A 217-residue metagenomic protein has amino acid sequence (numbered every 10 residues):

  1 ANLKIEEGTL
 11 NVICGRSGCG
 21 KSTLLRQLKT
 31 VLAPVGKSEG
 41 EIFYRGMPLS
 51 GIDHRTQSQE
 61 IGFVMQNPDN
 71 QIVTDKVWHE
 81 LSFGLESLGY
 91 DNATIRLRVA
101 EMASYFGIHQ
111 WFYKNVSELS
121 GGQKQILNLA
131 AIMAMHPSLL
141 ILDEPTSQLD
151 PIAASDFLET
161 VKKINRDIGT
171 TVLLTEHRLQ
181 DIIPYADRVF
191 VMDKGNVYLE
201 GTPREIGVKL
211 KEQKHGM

Functional and structural regions predicted by a protein language model:
K37-M47: Conserved ABC transporter NBD signature motif
A93-W111: Conserved ABC ATPase "signature" region
N115-L119: Conserved ABC ATPase signature
H136: Conserved catalytic motifs of ABC-family nucleotide-binding domains
L140-D143: Catalytic Walker B motif of ABC-type/P-loop ATPase nucleotide-binding domains
E176-H177: H-loop/switch region of ABC-family ATPase nucleotide-binding domains
N196-M217: Conserved beta-strand-loop-alpha-helix hinge in the C-terminal portion of ABC ATPase nucleotide-binding domains
